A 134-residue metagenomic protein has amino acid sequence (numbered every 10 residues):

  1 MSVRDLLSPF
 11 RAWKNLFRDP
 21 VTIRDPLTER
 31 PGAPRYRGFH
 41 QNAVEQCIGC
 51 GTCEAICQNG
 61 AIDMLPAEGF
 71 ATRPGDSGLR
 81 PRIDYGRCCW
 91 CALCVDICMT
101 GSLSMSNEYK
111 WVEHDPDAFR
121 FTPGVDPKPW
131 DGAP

Functional and structural regions predicted by a protein language model:
M1-D76, R82, G86-R87, L93-D96 (+1 more regions): Non-ligating segments of multi-cofactor redox enzymes
